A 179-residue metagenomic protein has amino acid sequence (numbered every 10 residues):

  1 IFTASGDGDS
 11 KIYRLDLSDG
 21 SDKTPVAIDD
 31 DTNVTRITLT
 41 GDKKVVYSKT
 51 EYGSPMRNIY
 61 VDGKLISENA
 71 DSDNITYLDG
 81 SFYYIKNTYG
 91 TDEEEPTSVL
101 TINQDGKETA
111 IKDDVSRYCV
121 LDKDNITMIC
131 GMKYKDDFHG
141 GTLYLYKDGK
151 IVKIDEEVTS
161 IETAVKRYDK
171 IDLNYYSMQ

Functional and structural regions predicted by a protein language model:
I1-G20, K150, K170, Q179: Short intrinsically disordered, low-complexity coil segments enriched in acidic
I1-T3, V45-K49, F82-K86, T127-G131 (+1 more regions): Residue position within the beta-strands of beta-propeller blades
D7-L15, G53-Y60, G90-T101, K135-Y144: Structural motif
D16-S21, V61-K64, N103-G106, Y146-K150: Short loop/turn segments that connect beta-strands within beta-propeller blades
K23-D29, G63-E68, K107-K112, I151-I154: A short beta-strand motif characteristic of beta-propeller blades
T32-G41, A70-D79, D113-K123, V158-I171 (+1 more regions): Repeated scaffold domains used in trafficking and secretory/extracellular systems, primarily beta-propellers
A70-N74, I85-S98, I111-D122, T127-H139: Intrinsically disordered, low-complexity segments enriched in Gly and acidic/Ser/Thr residues that form flexible
D122-D124, G131-Q179: Hydrophilic extracytoplasmic domains
